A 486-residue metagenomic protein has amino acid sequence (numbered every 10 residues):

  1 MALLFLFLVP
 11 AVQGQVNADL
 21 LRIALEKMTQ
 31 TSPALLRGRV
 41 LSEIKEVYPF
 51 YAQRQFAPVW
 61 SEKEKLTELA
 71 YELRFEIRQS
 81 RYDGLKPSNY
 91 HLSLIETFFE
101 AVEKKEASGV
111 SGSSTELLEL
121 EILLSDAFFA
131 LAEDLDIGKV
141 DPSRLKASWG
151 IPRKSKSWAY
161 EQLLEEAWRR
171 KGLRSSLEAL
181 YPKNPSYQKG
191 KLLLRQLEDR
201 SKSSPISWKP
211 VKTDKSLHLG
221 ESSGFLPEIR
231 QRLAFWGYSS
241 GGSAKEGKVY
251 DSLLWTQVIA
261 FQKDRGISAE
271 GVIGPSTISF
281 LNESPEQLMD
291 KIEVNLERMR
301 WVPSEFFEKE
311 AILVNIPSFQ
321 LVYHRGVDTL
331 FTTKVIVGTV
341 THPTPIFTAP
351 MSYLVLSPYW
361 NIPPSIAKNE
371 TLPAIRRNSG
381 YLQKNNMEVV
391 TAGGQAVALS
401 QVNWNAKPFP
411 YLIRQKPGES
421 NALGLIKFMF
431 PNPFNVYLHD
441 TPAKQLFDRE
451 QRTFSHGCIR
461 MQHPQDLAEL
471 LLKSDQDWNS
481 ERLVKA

Functional and structural regions predicted by a protein language model:
M1-V9: Bacterial N-terminal signal peptides
L4-F5, R81, L467: Enrichment for repetitive, rod-forming helical segments
V9-A11, L118: Short amphipathic alpha-helical segments at helix-loop
V12-Q53, I122, F129, W149 (+2 more regions): Well-ordered beta-sheet/strand-loop patches within structured domains
V16-K156, Q162-E165: Cationic-aromatic interfacial patches
